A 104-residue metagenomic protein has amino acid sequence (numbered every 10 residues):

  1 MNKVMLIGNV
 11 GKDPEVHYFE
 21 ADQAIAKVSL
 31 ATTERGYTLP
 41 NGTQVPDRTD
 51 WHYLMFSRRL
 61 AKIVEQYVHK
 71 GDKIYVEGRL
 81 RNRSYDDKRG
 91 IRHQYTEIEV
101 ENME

Functional and structural regions predicted by a protein language model:
M1-E104: Single-stranded nucleic acid-binding surfaces, predominantly the OB-fold ssDNA-binding core
